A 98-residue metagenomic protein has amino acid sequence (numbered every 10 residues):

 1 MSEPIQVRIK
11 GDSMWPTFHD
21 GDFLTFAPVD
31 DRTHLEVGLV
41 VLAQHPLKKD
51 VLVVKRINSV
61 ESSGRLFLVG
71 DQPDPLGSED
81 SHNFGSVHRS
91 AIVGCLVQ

Functional and structural regions predicted by a protein language model:
M1-Q98: Extended hydrophobic leader/signal-anchor segments used for secretion and membrane insertion
